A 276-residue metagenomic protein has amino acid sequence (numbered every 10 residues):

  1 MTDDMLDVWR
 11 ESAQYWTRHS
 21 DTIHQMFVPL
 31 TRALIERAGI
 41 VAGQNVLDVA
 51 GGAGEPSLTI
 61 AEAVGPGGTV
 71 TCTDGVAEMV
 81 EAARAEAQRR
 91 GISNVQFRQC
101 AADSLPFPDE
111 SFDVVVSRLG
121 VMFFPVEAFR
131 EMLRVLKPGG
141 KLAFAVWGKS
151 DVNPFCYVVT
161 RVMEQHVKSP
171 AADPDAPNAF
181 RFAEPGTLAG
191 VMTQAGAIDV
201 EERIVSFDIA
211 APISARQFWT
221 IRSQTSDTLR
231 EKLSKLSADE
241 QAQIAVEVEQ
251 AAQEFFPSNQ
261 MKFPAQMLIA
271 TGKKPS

Functional and structural regions predicted by a protein language model:
M1-Q44, E55-T59, A82, R89 (+1 more regions): Conserved class I S-adenosyl-L-methionine
T2-W9, Y15, H19-S20, H24-F27 (+2 more regions): Conserved Class I S-adenosyl-L-methionine
N45-L105, R130: Class I SAM-dependent methyltransferase SAM/SAH-binding core
V64, E86-A87, M163, M192 (+2 more regions): Conserved hydrophobic residues forming the short capping helix/wall of the S-adenosyl-L-methionine
G65, F124-P125, L136-P138: Helix-to-beta-strand junctions that scaffold the AdoMet/dcAdoMet cofactor pocket in Class I SAM-dependent enzymes
D103-V114: A short acidic, Gly/Pro-enriched loop at the edge of an enzyme's catalytic core that lines a small-molecule cofactor
D113-E127, G148: A short SAM/SAH-binding and catalytic strip from SAM-dependent methyltransferases
R130-L133, K137-I213, L229: Conserved catalytic/acceptor-binding region of the Class I
